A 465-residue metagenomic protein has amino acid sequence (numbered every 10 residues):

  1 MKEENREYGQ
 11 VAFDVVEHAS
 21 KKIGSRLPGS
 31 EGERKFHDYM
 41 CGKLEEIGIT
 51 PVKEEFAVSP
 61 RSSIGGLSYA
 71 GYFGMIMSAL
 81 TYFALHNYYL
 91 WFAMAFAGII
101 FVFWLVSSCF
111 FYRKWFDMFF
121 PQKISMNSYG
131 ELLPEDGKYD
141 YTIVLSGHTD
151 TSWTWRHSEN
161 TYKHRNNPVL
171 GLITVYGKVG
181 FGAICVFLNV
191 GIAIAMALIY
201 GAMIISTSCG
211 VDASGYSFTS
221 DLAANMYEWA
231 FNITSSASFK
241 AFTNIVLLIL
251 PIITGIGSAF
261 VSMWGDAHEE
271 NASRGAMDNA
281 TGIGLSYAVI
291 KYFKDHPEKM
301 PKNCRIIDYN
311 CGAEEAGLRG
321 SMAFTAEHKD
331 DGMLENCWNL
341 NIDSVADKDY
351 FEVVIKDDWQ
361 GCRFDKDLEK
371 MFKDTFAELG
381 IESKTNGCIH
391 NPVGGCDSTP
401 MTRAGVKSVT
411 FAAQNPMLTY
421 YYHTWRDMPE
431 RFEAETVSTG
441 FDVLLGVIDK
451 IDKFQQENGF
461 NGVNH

Functional and structural regions predicted by a protein language model:
M1-P51, S63-G66, L132-L133, R156 (+3 more regions): N-terminal hydrophobic or amphipathic helices/low-complexity stretches enriched in small/hydrophobic/Pro/Gly
K2-R6, I23-E31, F116, E270-M277 (+2 more regions): Second-shell loop/turn segments in exported
V11-D14, H18, K35, Y39 (+7 more regions): Extracytoplasmic/secreted proteins, especially bacterial periplasmic and envelope-associated proteins
K35, K43-E46, T50-S62, Y69 (+1 more regions): Acidic/His- and Gly-rich active-site-bordering loop/insert found across diverse amide/peptide-bond hydrolases
V52-M75, W155-F187: Cytosolic-side membrane-insertion boundary helix
E55-A57, K348-H465: Active-site-adjacent substrate-binding region of metalloamidase/peptidase-like peptide-processing proteins
G66-A84, K178-M203, P251: Canonical alpha-helical transmembrane segments of integral membrane proteins
A97-Y129, K138, T151-R156, M203-P251 (+3 more regions): Acidic/histidine-rich catalytic neighborhood of metal-dependent amide-processing enzymes
